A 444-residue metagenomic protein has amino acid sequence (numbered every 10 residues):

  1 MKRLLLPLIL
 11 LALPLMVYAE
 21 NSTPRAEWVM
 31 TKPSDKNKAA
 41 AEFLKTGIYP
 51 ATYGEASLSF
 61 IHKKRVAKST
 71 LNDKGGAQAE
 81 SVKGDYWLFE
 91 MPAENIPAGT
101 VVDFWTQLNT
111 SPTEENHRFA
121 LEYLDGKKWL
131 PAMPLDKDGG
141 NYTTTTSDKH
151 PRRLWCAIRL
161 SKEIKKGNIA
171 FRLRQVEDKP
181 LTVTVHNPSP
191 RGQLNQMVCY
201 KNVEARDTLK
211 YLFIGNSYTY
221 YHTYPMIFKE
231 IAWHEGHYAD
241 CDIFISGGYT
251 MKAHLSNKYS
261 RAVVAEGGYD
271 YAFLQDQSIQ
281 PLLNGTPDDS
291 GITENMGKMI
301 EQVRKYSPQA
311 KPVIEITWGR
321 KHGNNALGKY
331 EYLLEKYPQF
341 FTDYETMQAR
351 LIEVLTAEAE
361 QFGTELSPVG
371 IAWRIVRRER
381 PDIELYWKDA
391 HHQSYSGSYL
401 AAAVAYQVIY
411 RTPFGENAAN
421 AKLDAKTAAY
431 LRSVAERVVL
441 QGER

Functional and structural regions predicted by a protein language model:
M1-S22: Bacterial Sec-dependent N-terminal signal peptides
A19-Y53: Extracellular carbohydrate-recognition regions
M30, W129, D138-V203: Terminal, low-complexity interaction segments
Y49-A98, R191-Q193: Surface-exposed, low-complexity/disordered Ser/Thr/Gly/Pro/Asn-rich loops and linkers
N95-A98, L108-H117: Extended, low-complexity, turn-rich repeat/linker tracts enriched in Gly/Pro/Ser/Thr and Asp/Glu that occur
D207, L385, D389-S396, A402-R444: Conserved catalytic region of serine esterases and O-acyltransferases that act on ester linkages in lipids
K210-L212, Y218-Q302, P308: Conserved SGNH/GDSL esterase-like catalytic core that processes O-acyl groups on lipids and polysaccharides
V263-H391: Alpha-helical cap/lid subdomain in secreted, periplasmic, or secretory-pathway luminal O-acyl-processing enzymes
